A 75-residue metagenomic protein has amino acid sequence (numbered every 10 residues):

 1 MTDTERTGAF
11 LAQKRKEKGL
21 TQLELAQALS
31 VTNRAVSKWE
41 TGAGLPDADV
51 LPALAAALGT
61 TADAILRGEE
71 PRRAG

Functional and structural regions predicted by a protein language model:
M1-E17: A short, Lys/Arg-rich alpha-helix, primarily the initiator
L11, L25-A26, V36-W39, I65: Conserved hydrophobic/aromatic packing and binding residues within compact polymer-binding modules
K16, Q27, K38, A56: Alpha-helical residues within the helix-turn-helix
A43-A53, R72: Short, basic-rich loop-to-helix N-cap that marks the start of a DNA-contacting helix
D49-A64: DNA major-groove recognition helix of helix-turn-helix/homeodomain DNA-binding modules
L66-G75: Short, charged recognition helix plus adjacent turn of helix-turn-helix-like nucleic-acid-binding domains
